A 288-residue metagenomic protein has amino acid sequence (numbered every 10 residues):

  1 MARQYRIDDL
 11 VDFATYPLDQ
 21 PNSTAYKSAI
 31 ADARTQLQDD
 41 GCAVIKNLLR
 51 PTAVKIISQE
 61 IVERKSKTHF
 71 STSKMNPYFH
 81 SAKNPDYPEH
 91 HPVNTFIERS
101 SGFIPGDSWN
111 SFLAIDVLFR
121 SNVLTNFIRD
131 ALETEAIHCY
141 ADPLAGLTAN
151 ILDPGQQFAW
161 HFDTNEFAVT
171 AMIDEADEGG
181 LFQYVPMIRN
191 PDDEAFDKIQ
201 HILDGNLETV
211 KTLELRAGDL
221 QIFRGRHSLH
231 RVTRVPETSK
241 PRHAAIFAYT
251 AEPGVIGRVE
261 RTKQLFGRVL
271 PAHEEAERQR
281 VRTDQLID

Functional and structural regions predicted by a protein language model:
M1-D39, P271-D288: Fe(II)/2-oxoglutarate
A33-I56: Short, contiguous, helix-prone interaction/anchoring segments in small proteins
L49, I61, I173, Y249-A251: Short beta-strand segments enriched in hydrophobic/aromatic residues within well-folded beta-rich domains
L49-R50, I56, E60-T68, D86-D142: Signature of the catalytic double-stranded beta-helix
Q59, E63-S81, V185: Short, solvent-exposed beta-strand-terminating loops
F79-H80, N84-E89, F167: Long, compositionally biased
S108-D116, T125-L220, R258: Catalytic core of non-heme Fe(II) oxygenases with the double-stranded beta-helix
L181-M187, P191-D288: Catalytic core of Fe(II)/2-oxoglutarate
